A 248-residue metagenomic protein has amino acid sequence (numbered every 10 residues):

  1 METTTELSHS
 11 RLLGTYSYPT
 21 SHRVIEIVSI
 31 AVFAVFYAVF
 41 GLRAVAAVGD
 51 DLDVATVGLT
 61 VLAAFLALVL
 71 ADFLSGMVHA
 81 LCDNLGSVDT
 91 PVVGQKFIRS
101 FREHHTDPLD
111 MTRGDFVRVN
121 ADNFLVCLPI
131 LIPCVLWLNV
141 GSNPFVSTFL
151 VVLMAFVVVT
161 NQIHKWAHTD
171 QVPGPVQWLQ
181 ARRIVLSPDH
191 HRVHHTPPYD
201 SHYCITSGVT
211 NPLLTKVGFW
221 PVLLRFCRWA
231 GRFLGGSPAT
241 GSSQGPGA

Functional and structural regions predicted by a protein language model:
M1-V24, V54-G58, D89-T90, T106-V117 (+2 more regions): Cytosolic/stromal cytosol-facing helical appendages immediately following the last transmembrane segment
S21-A44: The first (N-terminal) embedded transmembrane alpha-helix
S29-Y37, R118-L136: Core segments of transmembrane alpha-helices that mediate helix-helix packing or line hydrophobic substrate/ligand
V39-T56: Short, hydrophobic transmembrane alpha-helix segments
D53-A67, G141-F156: Interfacial segments of alpha-helical transmembrane regions
L66-L74, P133-W137: Transmembrane alpha-helices and immediately adjacent membrane-cytoplasm interface residues in multi-pass integral
V69-C82, V151-V172: Transmembrane alpha-helical segments that form the membrane-embedded catalytic/substrate-channel core of multi-pass
G76-D110: Membrane-helix interface/capping segments
